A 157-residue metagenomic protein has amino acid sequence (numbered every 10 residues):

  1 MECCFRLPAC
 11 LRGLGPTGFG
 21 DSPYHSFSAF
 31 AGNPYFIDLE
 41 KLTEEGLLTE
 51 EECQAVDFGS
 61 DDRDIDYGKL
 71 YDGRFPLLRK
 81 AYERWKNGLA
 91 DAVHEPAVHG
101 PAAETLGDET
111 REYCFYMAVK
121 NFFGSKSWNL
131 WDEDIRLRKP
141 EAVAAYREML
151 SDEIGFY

Functional and structural regions predicted by a protein language model:
M1-Y157: Acidic/aromatic-lined carbohydrate-recognition and catalytic surfaces of CAZymes acting on diverse glycans
